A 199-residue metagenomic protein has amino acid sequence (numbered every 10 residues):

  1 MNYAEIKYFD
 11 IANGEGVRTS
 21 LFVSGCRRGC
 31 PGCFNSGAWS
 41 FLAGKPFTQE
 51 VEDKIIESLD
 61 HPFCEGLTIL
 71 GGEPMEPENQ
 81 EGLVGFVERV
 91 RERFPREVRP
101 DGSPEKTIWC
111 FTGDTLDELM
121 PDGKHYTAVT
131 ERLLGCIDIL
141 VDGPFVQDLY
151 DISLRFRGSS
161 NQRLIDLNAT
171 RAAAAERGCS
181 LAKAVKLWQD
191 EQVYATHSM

Functional and structural regions predicted by a protein language model:
M1-A4, V17, G32-K124: Conserved Radical SAM active-site core
N2-A12, D60-P62, R91-M199: Auxiliary Fe-S-binding modules of radical SAM enzymes
N2-G29: N-terminal pre-triad scaffold of radical SAM enzymes
F22, N79-Q80, D151, D166: Ubiquitous "structural anchor" signal
C26, P74, F145: Hydrophobic pocket-lining residues within nucleotide cofactor-binding pockets
R27-G29, A38, V84-G85, D151 (+1 more regions): Alpha-helix termini
C30, E76-P77, D148, R163: Basic, gly/Ser/Thr/Pro-rich low-complexity segments located predominantly at protein N termini
